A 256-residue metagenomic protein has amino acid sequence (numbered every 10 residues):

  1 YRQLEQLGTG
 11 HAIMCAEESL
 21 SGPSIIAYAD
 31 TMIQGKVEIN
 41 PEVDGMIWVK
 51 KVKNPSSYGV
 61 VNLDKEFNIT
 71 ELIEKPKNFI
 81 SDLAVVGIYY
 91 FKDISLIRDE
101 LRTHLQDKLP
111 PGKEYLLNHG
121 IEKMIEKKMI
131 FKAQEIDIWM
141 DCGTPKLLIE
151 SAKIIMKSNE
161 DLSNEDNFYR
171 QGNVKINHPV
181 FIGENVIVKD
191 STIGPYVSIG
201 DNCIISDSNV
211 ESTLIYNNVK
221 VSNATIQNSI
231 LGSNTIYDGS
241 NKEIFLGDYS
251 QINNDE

Functional and structural regions predicted by a protein language model:
Y1-K65: Conserved beta-loop-beta/alpha segment of the NTase-like Rossmann-fold superfamily that binds/positions NTPs
S24, V60, I88-Y90, M140: A residue-level structural signature of the nucleotidyltransferase/glycosyltransferase Rossmann-like core
N54, D64-V85: A short, charged helix-loop
V61-D64, Y90-K92, L231-G232, D238: Short beta-strand-to-turn element immediately C-terminal to the catalytic PLP-Schiff-base lysine in fold type I
L72, D99-E100, S151: Residues that scaffold the ATP/ADP-binding catalytic core of kinase and kinase-like folds
N78-S81, D99-T103: Acidic/polar active-site rim loop that often engages polyanionic ligands
G87-E100: Conserved nucleotide-sugar donor-binding and metal-coordinating catalytic region shared by glycosyltransferases
T103-E256: Left-handed beta-helix
